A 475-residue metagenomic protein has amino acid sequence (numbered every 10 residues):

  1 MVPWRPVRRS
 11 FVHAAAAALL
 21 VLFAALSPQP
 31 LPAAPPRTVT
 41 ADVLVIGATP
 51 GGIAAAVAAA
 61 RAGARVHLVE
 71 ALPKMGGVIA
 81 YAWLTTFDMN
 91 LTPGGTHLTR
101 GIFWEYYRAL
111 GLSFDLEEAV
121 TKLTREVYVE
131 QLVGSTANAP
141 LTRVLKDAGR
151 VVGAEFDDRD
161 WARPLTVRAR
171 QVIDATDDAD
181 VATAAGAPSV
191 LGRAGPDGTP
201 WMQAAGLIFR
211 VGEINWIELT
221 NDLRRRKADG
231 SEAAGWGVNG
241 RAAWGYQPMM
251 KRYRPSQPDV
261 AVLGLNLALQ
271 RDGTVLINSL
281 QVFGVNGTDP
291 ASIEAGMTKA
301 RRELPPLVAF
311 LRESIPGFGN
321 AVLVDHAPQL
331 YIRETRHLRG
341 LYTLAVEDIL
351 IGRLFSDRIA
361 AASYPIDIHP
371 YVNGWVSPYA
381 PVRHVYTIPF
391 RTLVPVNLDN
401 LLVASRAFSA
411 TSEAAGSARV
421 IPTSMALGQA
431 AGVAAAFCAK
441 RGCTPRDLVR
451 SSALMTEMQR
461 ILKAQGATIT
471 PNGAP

Functional and structural regions predicted by a protein language model:
W4-A16: Bacterial N-terminal signal peptides that target proteins for export
A14-A25: Bacterial N-terminal signal peptides
R37-T49: Beta1/beta-strand and adjacent pyrophosphate-binding region of the FAD-binding site in flavoprotein oxidoreductases
G52: N-terminal Rossmann-fold NAD(P) dinucleotide-binding loop
A58, A64-R65, E70-R150: Conserved N-terminal/central alpha/beta ligand/cofactor-binding core
V78, A137-N138, R163-L165, A169-Q171 (+1 more regions): Flavin (FAD/FMN)-binding glycine-rich loop and adjacent Rossmann-like elements that form
L145-T166: Conserved beta-strand-loop-beta-strand element in the redox core of flavoprotein oxidoreductases
